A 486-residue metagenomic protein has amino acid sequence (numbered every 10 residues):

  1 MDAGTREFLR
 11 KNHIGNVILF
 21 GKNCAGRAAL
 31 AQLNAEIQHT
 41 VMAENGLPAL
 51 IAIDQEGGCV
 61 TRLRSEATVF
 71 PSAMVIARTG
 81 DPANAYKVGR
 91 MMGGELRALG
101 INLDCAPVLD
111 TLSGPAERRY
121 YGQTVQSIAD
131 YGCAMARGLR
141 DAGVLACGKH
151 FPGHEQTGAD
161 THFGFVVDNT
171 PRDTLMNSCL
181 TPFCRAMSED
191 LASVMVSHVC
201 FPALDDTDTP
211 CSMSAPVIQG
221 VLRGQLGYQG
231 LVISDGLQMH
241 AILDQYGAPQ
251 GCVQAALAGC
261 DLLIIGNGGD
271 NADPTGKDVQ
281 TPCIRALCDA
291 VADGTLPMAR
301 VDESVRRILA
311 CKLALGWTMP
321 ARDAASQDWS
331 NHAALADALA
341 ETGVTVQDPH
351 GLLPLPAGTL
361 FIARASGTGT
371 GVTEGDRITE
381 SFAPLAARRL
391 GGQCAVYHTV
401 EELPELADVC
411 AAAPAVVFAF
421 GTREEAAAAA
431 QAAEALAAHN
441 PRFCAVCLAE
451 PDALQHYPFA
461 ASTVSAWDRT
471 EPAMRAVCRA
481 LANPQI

Functional and structural regions predicted by a protein language model:
M1-N12, G224, Y246-I486: Preference for extracellular/luminal or secreted protein segments
A3, E7, N23-N45, A49 (+3 more regions): Second-shell residues forming the walls of enzyme active-site clefts
F8-R27, C105, L112-S113, E117 (+2 more regions): Short acidic, glycine-rich surface-loop motifs adjacent to enzyme active sites
P48-L50, N102, L145, L231 (+3 more regions): Proline-centered loop/turn at the N-terminus of a beta-strand
A67-G80: A charged helix-plus-loop insertion that forms the helical arch/lid used to bind and gate nucleic-acid substrates
G80-I101, C179, G251-L257: Alpha-helical scaffold segments that flank or form the walls of functional sites
